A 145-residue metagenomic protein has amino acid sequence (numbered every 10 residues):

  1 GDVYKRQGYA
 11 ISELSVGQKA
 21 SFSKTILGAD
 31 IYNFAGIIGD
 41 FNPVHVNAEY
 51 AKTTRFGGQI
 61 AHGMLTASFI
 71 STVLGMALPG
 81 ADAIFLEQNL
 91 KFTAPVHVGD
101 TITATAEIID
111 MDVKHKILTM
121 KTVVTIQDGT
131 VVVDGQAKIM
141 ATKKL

Functional and structural regions predicted by a protein language model:
G1-Y4: Short, small-residue-biased leader/transition segments that mark boundaries at the very start of proteins
E13-G28: Short amphipathic
A20, L86, I102-A104, L118-M120 (+1 more regions): Hydrophobic core residues within well-ordered beta-strands of beta-rich domains
G36-A48, V133: Acidic-glycine-rich active-site phosphate/pyrophosphate-binding loop
T53-A61, A67-T105: Hydrophobic beta-strand-centered segment that forms part of the acyl-chain substrate-binding groove
T93, E107-I109, T125, K138-M140: Conserved positions in beta-strands of structured domains
M111-H115: Short, conserved beta-turn/loop elements at beta-strand boundaries and strand-helix junctions
T130-L145: Surface-exposed, gly/pro-biased binding rims or lids
